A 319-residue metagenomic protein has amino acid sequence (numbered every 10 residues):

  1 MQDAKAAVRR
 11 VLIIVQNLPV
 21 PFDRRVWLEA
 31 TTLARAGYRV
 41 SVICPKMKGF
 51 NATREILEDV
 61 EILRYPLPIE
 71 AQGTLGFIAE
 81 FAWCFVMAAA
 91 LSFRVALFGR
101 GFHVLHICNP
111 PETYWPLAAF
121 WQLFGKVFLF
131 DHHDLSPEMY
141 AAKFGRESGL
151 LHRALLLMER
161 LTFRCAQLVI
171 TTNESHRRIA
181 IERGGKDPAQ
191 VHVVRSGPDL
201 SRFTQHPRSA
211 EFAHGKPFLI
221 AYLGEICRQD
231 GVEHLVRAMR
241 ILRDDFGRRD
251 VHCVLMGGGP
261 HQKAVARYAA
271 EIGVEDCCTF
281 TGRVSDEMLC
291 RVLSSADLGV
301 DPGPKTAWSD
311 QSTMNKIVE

Functional and structural regions predicted by a protein language model:
L12, I170, F212-R240, V254: Conserved donor-binding/catalytic core segment of Leloir-type glycosyltransferases
Q16, F22-A36, K316: Short amphipathic alpha-helix
T31, F93, F120-F124, S136 (+1 more regions): Membrane-proximal helix-turn-helix segments that form the acceptor-binding/catalytic region of lipid-linked
K46, S175, G197: Carbohydrate-associated surface elements
F50, C84-A88, S92, F102-G125 (+2 more regions): An aromatic- and histidine-rich active-site surface loop
Q167, L293-Q311: Acidic donor-binding loop of glycosyltransferase active sites
R178-E182, A189, G197-F212, K216 (+1 more regions): Acidic anion/phosphate-binding donor-loop and adjacent secondary structure in glycosyltransferase catalytic cores
F246, M256, K263-M288: Nucleotide-activated donor-binding/catalytic signature segment of Leloir-type glycosyltransferases, i.e., the conserved
